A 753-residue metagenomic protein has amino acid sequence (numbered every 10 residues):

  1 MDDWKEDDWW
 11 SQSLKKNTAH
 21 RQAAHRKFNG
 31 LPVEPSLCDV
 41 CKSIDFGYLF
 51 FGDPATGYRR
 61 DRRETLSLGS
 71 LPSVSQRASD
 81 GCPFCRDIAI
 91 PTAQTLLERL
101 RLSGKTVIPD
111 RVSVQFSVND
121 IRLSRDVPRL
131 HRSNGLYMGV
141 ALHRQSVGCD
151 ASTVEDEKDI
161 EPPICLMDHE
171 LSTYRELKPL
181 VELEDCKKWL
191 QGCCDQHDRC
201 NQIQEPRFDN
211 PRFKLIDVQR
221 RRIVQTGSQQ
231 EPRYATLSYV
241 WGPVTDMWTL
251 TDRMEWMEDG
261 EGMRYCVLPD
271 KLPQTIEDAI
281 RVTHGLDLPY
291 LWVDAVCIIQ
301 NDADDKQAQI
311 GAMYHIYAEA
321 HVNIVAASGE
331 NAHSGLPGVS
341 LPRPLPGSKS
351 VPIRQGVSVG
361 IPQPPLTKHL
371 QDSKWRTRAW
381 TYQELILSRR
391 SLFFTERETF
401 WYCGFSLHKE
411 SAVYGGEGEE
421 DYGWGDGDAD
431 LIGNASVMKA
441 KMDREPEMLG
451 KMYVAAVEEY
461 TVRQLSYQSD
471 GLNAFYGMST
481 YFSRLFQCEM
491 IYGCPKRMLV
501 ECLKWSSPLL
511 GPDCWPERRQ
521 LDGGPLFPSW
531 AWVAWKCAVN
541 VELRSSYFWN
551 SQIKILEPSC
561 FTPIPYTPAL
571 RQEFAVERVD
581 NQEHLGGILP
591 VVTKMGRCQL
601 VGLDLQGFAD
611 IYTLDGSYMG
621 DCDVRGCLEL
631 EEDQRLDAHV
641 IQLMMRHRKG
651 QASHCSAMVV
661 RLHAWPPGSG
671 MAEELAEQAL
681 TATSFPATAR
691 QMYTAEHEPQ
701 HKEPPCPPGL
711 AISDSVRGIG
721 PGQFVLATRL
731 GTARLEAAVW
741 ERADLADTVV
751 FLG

Functional and structural regions predicted by a protein language model:
D2-L286, I298-G753: Feature captures the RNA virus RNA-dependent RNA polymerase
P289: Short acidic/polar active-site loop segments enriched in Thr and Asp
V293: Conserved functional hotspot residues or short segments at active or partner-binding sites across diverse domains
